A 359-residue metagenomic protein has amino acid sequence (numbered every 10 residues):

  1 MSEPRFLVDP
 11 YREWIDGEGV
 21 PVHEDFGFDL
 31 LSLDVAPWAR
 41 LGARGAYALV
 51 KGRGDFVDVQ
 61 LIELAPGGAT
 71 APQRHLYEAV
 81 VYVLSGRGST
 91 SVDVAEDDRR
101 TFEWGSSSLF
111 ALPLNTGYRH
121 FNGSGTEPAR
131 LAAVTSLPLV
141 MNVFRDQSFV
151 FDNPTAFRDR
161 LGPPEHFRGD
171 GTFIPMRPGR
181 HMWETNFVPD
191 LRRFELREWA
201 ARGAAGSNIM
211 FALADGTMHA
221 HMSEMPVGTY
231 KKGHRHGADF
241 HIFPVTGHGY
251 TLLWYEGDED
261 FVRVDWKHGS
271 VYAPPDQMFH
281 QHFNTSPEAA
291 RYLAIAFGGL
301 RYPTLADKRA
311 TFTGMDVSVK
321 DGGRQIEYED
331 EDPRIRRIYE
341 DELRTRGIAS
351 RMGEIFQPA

Functional and structural regions predicted by a protein language model:
M1-D55, D146-T217, H221, Q325-A359: A short, N-terminal "cap"/entry segment at the start of jelly-roll beta-barrel domains of the cupin/DSBH fold
R40-Y47, D58-H75, A204, H221-H236 (+1 more regions): Conserved short histidine dyad/triad with adjacent acidic residue
V59-L64, D93, F121-G123, A220-E224 (+6 more regions): A structural feature that tracks compact, well-ordered secondary-structure segments with a strong bias toward
L61-I62, T70-R74, E78-V83, T101-F102 (+5 more regions): His/acidic/aromatic-lined binding-pocket segments of jelly-roll/cupin-type domains and related regulatory beta-sandwich
A65-P66, H75-A95, P226-V227, H236-E256: Glycine- and acidic-residue-biased ligand/ion/polar-headgroup-sensing regions
A69-A71, S89, S108-H120, Y230-K231 (+2 more regions): Histidine-centered metal-chelating micro-motifs
V80-Y82, A111, T126-R145, I242-F243 (+2 more regions): A short hydrophobic beta-strand segment most commonly corresponding to one strand of the jelly-roll/cupin
V94-P113, E256-D276: Short acidic-glycine-tyrosine-enriched beta hairpin
